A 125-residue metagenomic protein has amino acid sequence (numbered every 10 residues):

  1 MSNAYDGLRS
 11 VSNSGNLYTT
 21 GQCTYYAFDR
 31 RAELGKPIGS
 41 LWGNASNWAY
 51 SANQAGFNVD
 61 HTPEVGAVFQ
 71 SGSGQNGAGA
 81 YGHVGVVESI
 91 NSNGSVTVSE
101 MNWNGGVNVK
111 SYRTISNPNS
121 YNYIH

Functional and structural regions predicted by a protein language model:
M1-N91, V96-E100: Secreted/periplasmic proteins that engage bacterial cell-wall peptidoglycan
E88-H125: Aromatic- and glycine-rich peptidoglycan recognition patches
